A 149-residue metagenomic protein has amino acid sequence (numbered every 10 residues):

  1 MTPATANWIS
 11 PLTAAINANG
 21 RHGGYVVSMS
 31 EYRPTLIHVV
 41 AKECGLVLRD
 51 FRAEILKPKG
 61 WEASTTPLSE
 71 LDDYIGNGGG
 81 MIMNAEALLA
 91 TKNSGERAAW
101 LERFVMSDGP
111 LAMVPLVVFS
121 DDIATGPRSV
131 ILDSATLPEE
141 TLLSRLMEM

Functional and structural regions predicted by a protein language model:
M1-Y74, T125-D133, E140-M149: Extended, compositionally biased accessory segments flanking or bridging domains
N17, G76, M106-G109: Residue-level signal for alpha-helix termini/capping positions
G23-V27, G76-I82, M113-L116: Generic beta-sheet signal
L46, G80-M81, P110, P127: Intrinsically disordered, low-complexity regions
F51-A53, G78-E86, F119-D122: Short loop/turn segments at strand-loop or loop-helix junctions that form parts of catalytic or ligand-binding pockets
D73-G95: Conserved P-loop NTPase "ATPase switch" module shared by AAA+ and STAND
A87-M149: Replace "adjacent to P-loop NTPase cores in ATP/GTP-dependent enzymes" with "adjacent to NTP-binding cores
